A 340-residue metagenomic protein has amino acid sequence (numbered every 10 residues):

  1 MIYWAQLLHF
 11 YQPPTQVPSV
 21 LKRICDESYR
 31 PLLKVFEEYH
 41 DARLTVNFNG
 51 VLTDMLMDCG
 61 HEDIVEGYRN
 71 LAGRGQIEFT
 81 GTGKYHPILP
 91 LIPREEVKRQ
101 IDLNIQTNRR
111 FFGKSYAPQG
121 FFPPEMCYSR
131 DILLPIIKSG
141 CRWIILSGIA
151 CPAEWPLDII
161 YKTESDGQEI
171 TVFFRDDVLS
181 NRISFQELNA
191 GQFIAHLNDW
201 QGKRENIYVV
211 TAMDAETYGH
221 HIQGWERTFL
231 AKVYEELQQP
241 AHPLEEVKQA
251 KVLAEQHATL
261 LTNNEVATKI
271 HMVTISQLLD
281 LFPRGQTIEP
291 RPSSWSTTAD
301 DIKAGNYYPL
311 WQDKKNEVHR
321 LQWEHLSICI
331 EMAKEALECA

Functional and structural regions predicted by a protein language model:
I2-P93, R99-Q100, A117-P123, R142-G148 (+1 more regions): Short, well-structured secondary-structure segments
I2-R30, E37-Y39, I160-I170, F174-D177 (+3 more regions): Active-site and substrate-binding clefts of carbohydrate-active enzymes
Q16-S19, M55-G60, L91-P93, Y128-I137 (+4 more regions): A short acidic (Asp/Glu
Y29-F36, V65-R69, K98-N108, L133 (+2 more regions): Generic structural signal for well-ordered alpha-helices, preferentially at hydrophobic/aromatic core positions
Y39-A42, R74-G75, R109-Y116, S139-I144 (+3 more regions): Secondary-structure transition/capping motifs at alpha-helix termini and the adjoining loop/turn into the next element
V97-E125, H196-A212: CE4/NodB-like, metal-dependent polysaccharide N-deacetylase domain that modifies extracellular/periplasmic N-acetylated
M126, I149, E216: Flexible loop residues that form catalytic and substrate-binding hotspots at small-molecule/glycan-binding clefts
S129-R182: Surface-exposed loop and adjacent secondary-structure segments within mature catalytic domains
